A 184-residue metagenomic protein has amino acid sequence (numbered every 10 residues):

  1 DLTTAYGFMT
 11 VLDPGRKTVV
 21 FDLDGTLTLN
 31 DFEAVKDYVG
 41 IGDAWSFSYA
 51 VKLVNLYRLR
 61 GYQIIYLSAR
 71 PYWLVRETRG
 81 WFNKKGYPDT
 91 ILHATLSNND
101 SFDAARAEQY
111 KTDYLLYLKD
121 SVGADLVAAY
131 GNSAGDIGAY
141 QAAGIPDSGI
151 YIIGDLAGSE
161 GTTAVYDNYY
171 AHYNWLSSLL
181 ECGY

Functional and structural regions predicted by a protein language model:
D1-Q109: Alpha-helical substrate-recognition element adjacent to the catalytic core
I41, R70-Y184: C-terminal cap/substrate-recognition subdomain and adjoining C-terminal extension of metal-dependent phosphatase-like
